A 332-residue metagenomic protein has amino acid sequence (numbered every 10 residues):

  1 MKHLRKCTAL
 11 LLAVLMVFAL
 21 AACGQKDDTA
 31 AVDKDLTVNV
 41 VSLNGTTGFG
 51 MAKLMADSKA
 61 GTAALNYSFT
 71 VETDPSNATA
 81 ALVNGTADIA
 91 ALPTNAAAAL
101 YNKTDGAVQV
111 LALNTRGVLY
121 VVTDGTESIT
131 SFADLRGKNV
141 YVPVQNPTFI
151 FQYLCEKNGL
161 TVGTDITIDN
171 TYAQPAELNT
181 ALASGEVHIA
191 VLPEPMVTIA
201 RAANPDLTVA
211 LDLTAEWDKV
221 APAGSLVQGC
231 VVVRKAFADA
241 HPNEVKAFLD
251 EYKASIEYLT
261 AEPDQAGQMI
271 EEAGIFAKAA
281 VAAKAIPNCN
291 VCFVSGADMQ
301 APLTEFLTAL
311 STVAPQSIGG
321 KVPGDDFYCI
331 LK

Functional and structural regions predicted by a protein language model:
A30-D33, D124-N139, V162, D239-N243: Flexible hinge/capping segments at coil-to-helix
D35-D57, F132-I199, D264: Bilobed "Venus flytrap"/periplasmic-binding protein-like clamshell domains and structurally analogous long
T37, L43-N77, V83, L100-K103 (+2 more regions): Short, polar/charged alpha-helical segment
F49-K53, T73-A107, L119-T130, A176-A181 (+1 more regions): Pocket-flanking alpha-helical
K53-L54, L119-I129, S225-E244, S295: A bilobed periplasmic-binding-protein/Venus flytrap-type ligand-binding module shared by bacterial periplasmic
N95-A96, D165, Q174-M269: Pocket-lining segment of extracytoplasmic ligand-binding domains
A238-V313: Secondary-structure end/capping motifs
T304-K332: Conserved C-terminal helix/tail region of periplasmic/extracytoplasmic solute-binding proteins
